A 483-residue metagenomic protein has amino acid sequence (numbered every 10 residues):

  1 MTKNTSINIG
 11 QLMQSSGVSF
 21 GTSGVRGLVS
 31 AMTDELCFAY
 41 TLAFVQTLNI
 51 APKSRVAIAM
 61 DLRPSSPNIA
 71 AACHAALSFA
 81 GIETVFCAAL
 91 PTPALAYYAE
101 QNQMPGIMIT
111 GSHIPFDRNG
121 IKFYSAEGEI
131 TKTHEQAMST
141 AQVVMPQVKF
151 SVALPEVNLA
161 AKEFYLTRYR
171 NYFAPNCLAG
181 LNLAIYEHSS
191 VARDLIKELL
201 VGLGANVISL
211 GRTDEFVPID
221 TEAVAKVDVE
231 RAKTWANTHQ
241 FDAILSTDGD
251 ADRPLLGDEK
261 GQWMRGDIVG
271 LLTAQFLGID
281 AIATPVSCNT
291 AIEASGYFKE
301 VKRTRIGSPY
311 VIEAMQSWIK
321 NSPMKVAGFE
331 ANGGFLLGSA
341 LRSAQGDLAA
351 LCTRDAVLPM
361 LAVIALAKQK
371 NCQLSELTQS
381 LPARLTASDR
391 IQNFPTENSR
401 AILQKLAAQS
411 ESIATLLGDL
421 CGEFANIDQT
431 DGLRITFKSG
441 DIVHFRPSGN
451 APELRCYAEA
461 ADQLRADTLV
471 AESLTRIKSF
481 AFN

Functional and structural regions predicted by a protein language model:
T2-P218: Gly/Ser-rich phosphate-binding catalytic loop and adjacent alpha/beta segment that cradle a phosphoryl group at enzyme
I9, K162-Q373: Phosphate-binding chemistry for phosphorylated carbohydrates and sugar-nucleotides
S30, D34, L42, Q46-I50 (+15 more regions): Generic secondary-structure signature for well-ordered alpha-helical cores
A94-L95, R231, R465: Short acidic active-site motifs
K122, L255, R434-T436: Residue-level detector of beta-strand face positions
E127, K260, E459-L464: A generic structural motif
I279-Y457, Q463-N483: Phosphate-binding and adjacent anionic-ligand microenvironments
